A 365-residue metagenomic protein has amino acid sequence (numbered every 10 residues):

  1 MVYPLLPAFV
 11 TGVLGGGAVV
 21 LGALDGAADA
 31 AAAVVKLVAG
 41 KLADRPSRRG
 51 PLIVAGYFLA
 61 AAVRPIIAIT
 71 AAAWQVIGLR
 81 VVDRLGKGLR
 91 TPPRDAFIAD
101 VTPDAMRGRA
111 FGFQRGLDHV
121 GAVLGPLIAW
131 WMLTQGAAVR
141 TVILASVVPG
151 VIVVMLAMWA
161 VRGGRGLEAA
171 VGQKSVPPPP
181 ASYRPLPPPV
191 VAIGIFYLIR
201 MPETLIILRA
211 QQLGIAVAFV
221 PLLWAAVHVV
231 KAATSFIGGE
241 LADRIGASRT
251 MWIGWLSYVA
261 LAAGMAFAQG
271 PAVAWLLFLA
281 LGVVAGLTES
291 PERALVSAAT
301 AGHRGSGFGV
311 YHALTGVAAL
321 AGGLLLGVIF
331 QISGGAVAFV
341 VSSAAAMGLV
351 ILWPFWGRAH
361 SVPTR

Functional and structural regions predicted by a protein language model:
M1-D29, P187-L223: Helix-loop boundary and gating motifs at the non-cytosolic
A8-V13, L124-I143, A321-V337: Transmembrane alpha-helix termini and helix-breaking/packing motifs in multi-pass membrane transporters
A23-K41, A225-I237: Central cavity-lining transmembrane alpha-helices of secondary-active solute carriers, predominantly the Major
V35-R48, L133, T234-G246, F330: Helix-to-loop junctions at the C-terminal end of transmembrane segments in multipass secondary transporters
P51-P65, V147, R249-G264, S343: Structural signature of the two symmetry-related core transmembrane helices
L89-T102, L287-T300: Intracellular juxtamembrane helix-capping segments at the cytosolic ends of symmetry-related transmembrane helices
T141-M158, V337-P354: Symmetry-related core transmembrane helices of the 12-TM Major Facilitator Superfamily/SLC fold
S248-E292: C-terminal transmembrane helical hairpin of 12-TM major facilitator-type secondary transporters
